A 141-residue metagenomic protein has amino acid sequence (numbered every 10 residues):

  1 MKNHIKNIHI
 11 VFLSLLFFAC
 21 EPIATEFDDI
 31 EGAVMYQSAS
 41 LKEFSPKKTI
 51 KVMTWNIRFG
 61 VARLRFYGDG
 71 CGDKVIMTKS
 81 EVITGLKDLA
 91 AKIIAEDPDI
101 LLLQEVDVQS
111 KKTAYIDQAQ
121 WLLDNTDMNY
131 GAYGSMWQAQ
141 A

Functional and structural regions predicted by a protein language model:
M1-H9: Bacterial N-terminal signal peptides that target proteins for export
C20-A141: N-terminal, active-site-proximal structural segment of metallo-dependent hydrolase catalytic domains
